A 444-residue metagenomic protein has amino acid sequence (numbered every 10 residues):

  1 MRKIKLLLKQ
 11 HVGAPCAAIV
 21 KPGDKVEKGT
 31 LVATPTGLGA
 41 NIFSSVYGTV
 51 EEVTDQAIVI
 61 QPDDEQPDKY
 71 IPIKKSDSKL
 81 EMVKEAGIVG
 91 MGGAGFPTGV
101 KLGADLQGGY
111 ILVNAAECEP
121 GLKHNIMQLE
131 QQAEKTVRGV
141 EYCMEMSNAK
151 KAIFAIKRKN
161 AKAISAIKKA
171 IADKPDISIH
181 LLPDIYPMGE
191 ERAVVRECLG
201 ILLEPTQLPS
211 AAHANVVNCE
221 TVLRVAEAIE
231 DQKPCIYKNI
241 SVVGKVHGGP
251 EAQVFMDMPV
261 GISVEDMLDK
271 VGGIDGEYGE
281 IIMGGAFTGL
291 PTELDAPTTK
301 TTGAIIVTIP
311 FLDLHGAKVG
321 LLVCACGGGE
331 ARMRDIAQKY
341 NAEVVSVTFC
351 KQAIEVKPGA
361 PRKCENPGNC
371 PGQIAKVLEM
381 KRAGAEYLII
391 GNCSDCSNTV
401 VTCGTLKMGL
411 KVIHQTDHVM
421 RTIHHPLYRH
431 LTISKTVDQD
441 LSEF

Functional and structural regions predicted by a protein language model:
M1-G90, V100, G108, M144-K159 (+4 more regions): Iron-sulfur (Fe-S) cluster-binding modules
V89-G109, K123-I126: Conserved alpha/beta core surface patches that mediate binding of polyanionic ligands
I111-N125, G248, I354-G359: Gly-rich Lys/Arg/Thr-decorated short loops/hinges at beta-loop-alpha junctions or inter-strand turns that position
L112-N114, V216, I389: Structural motif
C118-P120, Y186-G189, A353-I354, V419-T422: Short gly/pro/ser/thr-enriched loop/turn and capping motifs at secondary-structure boundaries
K123-E134, A325-G327, P367: Short, glycine-rich nucleotide/cofactor-binding loops
E130-M146: Histidine-anchored nucleotide/phosphate-binding helix
K159-V264, K270-G276, G285, A296: Hydrophobic alpha-helical positions that pack around
